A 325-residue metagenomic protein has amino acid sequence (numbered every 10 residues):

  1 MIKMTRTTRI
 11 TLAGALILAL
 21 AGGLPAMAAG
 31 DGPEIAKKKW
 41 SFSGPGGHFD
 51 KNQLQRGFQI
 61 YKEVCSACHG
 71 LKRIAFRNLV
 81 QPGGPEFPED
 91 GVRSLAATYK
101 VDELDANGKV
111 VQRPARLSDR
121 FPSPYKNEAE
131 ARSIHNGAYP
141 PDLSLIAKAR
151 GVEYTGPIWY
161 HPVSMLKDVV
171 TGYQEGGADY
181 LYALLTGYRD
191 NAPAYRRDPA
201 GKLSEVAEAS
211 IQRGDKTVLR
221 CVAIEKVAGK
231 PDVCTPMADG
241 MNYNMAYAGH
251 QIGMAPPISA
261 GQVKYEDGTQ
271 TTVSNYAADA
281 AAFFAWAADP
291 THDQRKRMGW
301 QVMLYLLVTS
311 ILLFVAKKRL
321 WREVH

Functional and structural regions predicted by a protein language model:
I2-H48, A288, L313-V324: Post-cleavage N-terminal segment of exported redox proteins
G32-Q59, G70-E89, G268-Q270, A288-R297: Electrostatic cytochrome c docking/interface patches
Y61-K72, A280: The canonical Cys-X-X-Cys-His
H69-I74, K148, A255, S259: Detector for the c-type heme attachment site
Q81-V111: Active-site-surrounding "flap" and adjacent substrate/cofactor-binding loops of secreted or lumenal enzymes, prototyped
V111-A248: Membrane-proximal low-complexity regions enriched in glycine and acidic/polar residues
A246-D289: Extended, hydrophilic extramembrane loops/domains of integral membrane proteins
Q294-H325: Juxtamembrane interface at the cytosolic side of transmembrane helices
